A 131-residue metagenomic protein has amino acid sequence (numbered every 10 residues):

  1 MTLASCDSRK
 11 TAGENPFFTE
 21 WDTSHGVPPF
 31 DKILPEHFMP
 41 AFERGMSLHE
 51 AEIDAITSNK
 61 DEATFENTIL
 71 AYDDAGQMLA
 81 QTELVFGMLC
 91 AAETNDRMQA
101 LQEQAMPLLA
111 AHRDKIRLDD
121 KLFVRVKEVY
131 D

Functional and structural regions predicted by a protein language model:
M1-S5: Hydrophobic h-region of N-terminal signal peptides that target proteins for export in Gram-negative bacteria
C6-D131: Zn2+-dependent metallopeptidase catalytic domains
